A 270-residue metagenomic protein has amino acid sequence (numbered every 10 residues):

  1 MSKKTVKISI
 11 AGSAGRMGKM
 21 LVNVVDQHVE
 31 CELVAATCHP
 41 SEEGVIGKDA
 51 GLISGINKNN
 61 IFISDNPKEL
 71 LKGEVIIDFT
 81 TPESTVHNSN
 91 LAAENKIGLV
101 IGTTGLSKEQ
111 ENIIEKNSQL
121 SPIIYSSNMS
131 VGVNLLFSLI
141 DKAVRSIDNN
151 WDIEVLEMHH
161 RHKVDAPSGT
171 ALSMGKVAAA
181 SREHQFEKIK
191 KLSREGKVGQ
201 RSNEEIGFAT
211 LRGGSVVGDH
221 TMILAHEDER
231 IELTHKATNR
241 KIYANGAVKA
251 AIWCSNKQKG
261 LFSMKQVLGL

Functional and structural regions predicted by a protein language model:
K3-I8: Extreme N-terminal starter segment of soluble prokaryotic enzymes
S9-A11, R16-P67, N149-L270: C-terminal substrate-binding/catalytic lobe of Rossmann-fold NAD(P)-dependent oxidoreductases
H39, T104-L106, N128-M129, M158-H160: Short, ordered loop/turn segments at secondary-structure junctions
E69-L71: A short, aliphatic-rich alpha-helical micro-motif
I76-I77: N-terminal Rossmann-like NAD(P) cofactor-binding module of classical short-chain dehydrogenase/reductase
V86-E94, G102-I123, N134: Rossmann-fold NAD(P)-binding glycine/threonine-rich loop
G98, I113-S130, D148-I153: Rossmann-fold dehydrogenase core element
N134-N150, A166: Rossmann-like NAD(P)H-binding beta-loop-alpha module
